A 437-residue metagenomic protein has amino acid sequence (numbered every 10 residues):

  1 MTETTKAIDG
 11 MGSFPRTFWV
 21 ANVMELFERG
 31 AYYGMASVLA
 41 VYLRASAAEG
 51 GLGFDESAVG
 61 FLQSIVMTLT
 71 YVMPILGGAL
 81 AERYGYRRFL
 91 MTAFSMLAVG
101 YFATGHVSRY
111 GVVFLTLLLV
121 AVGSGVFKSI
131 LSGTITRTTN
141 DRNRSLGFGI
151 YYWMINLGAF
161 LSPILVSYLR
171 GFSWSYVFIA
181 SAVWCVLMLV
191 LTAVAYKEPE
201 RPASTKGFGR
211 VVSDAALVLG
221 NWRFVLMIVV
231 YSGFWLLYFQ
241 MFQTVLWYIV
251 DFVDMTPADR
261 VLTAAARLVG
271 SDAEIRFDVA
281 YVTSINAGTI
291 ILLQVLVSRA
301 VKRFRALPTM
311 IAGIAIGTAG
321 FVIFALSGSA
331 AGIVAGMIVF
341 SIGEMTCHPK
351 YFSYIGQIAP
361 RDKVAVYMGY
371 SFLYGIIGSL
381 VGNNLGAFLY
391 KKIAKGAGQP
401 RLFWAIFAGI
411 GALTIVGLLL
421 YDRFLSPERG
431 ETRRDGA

Functional and structural regions predicted by a protein language model:
T2-P15, R201-V229, V261: Juxtamembrane intracellular "pre-TM" segments in multi-pass secondary transporters
S37-A58, Q243-F277: Short amphipathic helix-loop junctions that connect adjacent transmembrane helices in Major Facilitator Superfamily/SLC
F61-A79, S284-L296: Central cavity-lining transmembrane alpha-helices of secondary-active solute carriers, predominantly the Major
S95-R109, A315-G328: C-terminal ends and interior cores of transmembrane alpha-helices in multi-pass membrane transporters/permeases
V126-N140, M345-P360: Intracellular juxtamembrane helix-capping segments at the cytosolic ends of symmetry-related transmembrane helices
S145-R170, W184-M188, S371-N384: Glycine-rich segments within core transmembrane alpha-helices of 12-TM secondary carriers
S175-V194, P400-Y421: Symmetry-related core transmembrane helices of the 12-TM Major Facilitator Superfamily/SLC fold
